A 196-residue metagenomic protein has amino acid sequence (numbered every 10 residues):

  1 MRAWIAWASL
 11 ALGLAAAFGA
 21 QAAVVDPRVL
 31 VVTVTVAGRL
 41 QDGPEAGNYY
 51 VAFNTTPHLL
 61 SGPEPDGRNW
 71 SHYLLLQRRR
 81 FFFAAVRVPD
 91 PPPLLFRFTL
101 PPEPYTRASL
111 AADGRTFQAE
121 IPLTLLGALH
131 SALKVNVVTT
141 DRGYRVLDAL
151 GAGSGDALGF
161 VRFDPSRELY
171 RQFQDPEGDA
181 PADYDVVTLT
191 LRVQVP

Functional and structural regions predicted by a protein language model:
M1-F18: Sec-dependent bacterial lipoprotein signal peptides
F18-P196: Surface-exposed extracytoplasmic segments
